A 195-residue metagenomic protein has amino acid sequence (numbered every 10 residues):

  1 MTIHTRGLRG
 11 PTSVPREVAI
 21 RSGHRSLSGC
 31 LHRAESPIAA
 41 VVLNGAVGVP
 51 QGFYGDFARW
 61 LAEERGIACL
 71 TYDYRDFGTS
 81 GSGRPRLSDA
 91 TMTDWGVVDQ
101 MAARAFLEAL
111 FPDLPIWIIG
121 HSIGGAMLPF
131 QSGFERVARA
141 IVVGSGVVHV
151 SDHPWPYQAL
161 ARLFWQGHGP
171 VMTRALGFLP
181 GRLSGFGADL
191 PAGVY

Functional and structural regions predicted by a protein language model:
T2-R33: N-terminal cap/lid segment of alpha/beta-hydrolase-fold proteins
E35-S36, L107-L114: Glycine-rich phosphate-binding loop signature in dinucleotide/nucleotide-binding domains
I38, A46-V49: Active-site glycine-rich loops that stabilize anionic/oxyanionic intermediates across multiple enzyme folds
I38-A40, P115-W117, R139: Structural motif
V42-A46, D73, H121: The conserved beta1-alpha1 loop
Q51-F53, A58-R84: Conserved alpha/beta-hydrolase
D89-L110: Alpha/beta-hydrolase active-site loop
I119, I123-V194: Alpha/beta-hydrolase-fold enzymes
